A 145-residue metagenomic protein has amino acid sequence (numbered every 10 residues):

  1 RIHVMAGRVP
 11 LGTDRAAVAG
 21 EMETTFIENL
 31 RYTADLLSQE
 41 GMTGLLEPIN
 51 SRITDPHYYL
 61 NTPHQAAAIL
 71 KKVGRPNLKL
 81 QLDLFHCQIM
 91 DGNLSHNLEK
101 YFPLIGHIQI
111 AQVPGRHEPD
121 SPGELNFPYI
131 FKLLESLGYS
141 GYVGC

Functional and structural regions predicted by a protein language model:
R1-K79, I89: Active-site acidic/histidine proton-transfer and metal-coordination neighborhood in alpha/beta enzyme cores
L60-C145: Histidine-acidic metal/acid-base catalytic patches
